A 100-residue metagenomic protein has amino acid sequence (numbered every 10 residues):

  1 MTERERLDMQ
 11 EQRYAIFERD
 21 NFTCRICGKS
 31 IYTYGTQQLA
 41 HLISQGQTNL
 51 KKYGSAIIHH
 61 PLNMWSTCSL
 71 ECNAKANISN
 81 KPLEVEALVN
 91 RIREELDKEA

Functional and structural regions predicted by a protein language model:
M1-E11, K29-I31, A87-A100: A boundary/linker detector
T2-Y14, G46-G54: Short Cys/His-rich Zn2+-coordinating modules
L7-Q38, C68-E71: Short cysteine-rich loop/turn motifs with clustered Cys
G28-M64: Histidine-centered nuclease catalytic patch
K29-Y32, P61-L88: Short Cys/His-centered divalent metal-binding micro-motifs
A40-Q47, E84-E95: Short cysteine/histidine-rich metal-coordination sites, predominantly Zn2+-binding motifs
G54-I58, E71, A100: Residues that cap or delimit alpha-helices
